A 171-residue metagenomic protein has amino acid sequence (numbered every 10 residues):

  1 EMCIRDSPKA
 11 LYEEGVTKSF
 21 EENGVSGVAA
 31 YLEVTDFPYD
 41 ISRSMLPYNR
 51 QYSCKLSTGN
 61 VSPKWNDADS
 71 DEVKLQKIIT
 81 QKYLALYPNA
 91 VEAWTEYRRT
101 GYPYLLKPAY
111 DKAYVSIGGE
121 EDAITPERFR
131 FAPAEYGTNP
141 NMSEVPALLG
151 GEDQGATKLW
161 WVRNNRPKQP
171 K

Functional and structural regions predicted by a protein language model:
E1-I4: Short, small-residue-biased leader/transition segments that mark boundaries at the very start of proteins
D6-T17: Extended, well-ordered alpha-helical scaffold segments
F20-K171: C-terminal functional modules
